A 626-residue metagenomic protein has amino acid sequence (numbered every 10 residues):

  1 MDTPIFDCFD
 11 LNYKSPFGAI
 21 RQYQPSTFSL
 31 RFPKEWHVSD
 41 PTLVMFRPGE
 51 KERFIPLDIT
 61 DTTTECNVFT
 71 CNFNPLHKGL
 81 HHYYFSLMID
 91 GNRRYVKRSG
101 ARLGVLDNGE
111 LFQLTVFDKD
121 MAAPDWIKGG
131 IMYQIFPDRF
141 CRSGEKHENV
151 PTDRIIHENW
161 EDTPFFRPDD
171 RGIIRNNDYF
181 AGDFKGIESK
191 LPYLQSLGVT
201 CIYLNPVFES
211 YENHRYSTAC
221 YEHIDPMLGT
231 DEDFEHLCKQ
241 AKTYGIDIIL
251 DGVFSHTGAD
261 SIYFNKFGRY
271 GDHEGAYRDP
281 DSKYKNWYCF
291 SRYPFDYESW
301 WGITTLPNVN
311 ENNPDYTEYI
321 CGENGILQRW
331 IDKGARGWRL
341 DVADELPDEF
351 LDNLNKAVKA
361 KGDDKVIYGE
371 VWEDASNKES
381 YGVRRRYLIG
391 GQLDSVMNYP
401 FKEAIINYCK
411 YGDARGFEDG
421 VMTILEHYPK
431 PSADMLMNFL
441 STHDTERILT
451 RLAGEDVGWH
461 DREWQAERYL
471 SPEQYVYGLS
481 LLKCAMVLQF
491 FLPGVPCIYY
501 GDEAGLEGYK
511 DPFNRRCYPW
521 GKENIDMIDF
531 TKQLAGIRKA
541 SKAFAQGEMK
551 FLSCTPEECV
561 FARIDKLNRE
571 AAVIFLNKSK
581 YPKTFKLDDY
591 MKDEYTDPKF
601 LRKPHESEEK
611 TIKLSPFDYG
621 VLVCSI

Functional and structural regions predicted by a protein language model:
M1-G130: Glycan-association/targeting regions that enable binding to alpha-glucans and other polysaccharides
S15-F17, T27, L552-Y590: Carbohydrate-binding surface patches
L30, I135, L194, L204 (+10 more regions): Conserved, mostly hydrophobic/aromatic
K34, E608-I626: C-terminal beta-strand-rich structural cap/linker in extracellular carbohydrate-active enzymes
W36-V38, D589-K603: Solvent-exposed beta-hairpin/edge-strand motifs
F136-T200, V207-K333, L354-K361: Substrate-binding/active-site clefts of carbohydrate-active enzymes
D138, Y381-G382, M437-L470, M486-N524: Aromatic/acidic polysaccharide-binding cleft in carbohydrate-active enzymes
C238-D247, S255-H256, S261-D272, I326 (+5 more regions): Active-site-proximal helices and loops of the catalytic beta/alpha 8
